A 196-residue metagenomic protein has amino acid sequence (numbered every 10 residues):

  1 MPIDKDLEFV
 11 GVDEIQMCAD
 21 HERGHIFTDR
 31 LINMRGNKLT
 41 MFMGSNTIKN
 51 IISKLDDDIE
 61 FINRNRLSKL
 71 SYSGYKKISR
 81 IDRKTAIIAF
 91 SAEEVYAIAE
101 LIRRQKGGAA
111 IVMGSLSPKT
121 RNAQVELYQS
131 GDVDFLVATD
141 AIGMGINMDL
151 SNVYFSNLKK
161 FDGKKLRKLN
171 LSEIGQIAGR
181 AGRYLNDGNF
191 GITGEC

Functional and structural regions predicted by a protein language model:
M1, K69, S91-E93, A110-A123 (+1 more regions): Conserved helicase motor
M1-D4, Y128-N147: Conserved two-lobed SF2 helicase motor
E8-S71: Post-DEXD/H (motif II) to motif III coupling segment of the RecA-like Helicase ATP-binding lobe
I15-M17, G143, K159: Catalytic acidic motif of RecA-like/P-loop NTPases
H25, D29-I32, S53, Y96-E100 (+3 more regions): Solvent-exposed alpha-helical segments within well-ordered globular domains of core cellular machineries
G36-N50, S130-G131, F135, M148-C196: Conserved segment of the helicase C-terminal RecA-like domain
T40-M43, K49, R80-Q105, A109-M113: Conserved strand-helix element at the start of the C-terminal RecA-like helicase core
